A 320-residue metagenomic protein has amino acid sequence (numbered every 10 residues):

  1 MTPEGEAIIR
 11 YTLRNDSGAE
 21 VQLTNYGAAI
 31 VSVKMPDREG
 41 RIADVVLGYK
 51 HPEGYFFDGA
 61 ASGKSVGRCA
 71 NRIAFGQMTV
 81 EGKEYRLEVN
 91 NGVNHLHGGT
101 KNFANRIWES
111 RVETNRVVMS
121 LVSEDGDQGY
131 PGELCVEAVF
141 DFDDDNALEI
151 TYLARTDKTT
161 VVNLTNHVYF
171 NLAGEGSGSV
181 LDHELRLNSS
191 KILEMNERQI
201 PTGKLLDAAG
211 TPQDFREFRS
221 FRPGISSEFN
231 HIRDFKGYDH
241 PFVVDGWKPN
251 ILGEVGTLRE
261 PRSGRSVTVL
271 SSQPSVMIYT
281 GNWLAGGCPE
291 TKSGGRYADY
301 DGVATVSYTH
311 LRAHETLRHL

Functional and structural regions predicted by a protein language model:
M1-A7, T12-D16, E84, E88-D145: Extended, loop-rich substrate-binding clefts of extracytoplasmic carbohydrate-active enzymes
M1-Y49, R68-A70, A74-Y85, S271: Beta-strand-rich N-terminal accessory domains
Y11-L13, L23, F140, L148-T156: Short, well-ordered beta-strand segments enriched in hydrophobic/aromatic residues
A43-F103, I200-P201, L205-D207, Q213-F215: Active-site loop/turn microenvironments that scaffold catalytic and metal-binding pockets
G98-F103, W108, D245, I251-Y308: Acidic/His-leaning functional-site neighborhoods
T151-V180: Acidic (Asp/Glu-rich), glycine- and aromatic
G176-P261, S266: Active-site/ligand-binding surface loops and adjacent short beta/alpha elements that line catalytic pockets across
T309-H319: Conserved small/polar residues in nucleotide/adenosyl-binding loops
